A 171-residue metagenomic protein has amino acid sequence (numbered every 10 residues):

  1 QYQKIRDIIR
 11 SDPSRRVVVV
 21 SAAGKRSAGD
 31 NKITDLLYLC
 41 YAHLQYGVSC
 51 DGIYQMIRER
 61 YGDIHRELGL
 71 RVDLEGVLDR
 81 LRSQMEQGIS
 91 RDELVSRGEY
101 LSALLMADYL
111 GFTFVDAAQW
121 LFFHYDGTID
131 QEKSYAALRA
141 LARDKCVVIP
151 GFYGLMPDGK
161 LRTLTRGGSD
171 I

Functional and structural regions predicted by a protein language model:
Q1-I171: Nucleotide/pyrophosphate-binding catalytic subdomain
